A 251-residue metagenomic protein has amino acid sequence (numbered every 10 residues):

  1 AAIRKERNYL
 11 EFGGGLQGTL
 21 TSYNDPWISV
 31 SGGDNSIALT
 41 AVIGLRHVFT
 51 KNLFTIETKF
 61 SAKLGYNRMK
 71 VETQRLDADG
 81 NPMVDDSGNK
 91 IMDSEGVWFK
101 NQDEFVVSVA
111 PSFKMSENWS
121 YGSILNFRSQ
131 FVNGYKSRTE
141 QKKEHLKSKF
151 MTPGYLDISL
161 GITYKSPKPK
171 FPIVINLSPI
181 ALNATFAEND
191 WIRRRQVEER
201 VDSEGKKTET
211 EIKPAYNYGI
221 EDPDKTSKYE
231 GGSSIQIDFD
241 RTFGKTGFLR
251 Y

Functional and structural regions predicted by a protein language model:
K5, V48-N52, S112-S120, P167-K170 (+1 more regions): Outer-membrane beta-barrel channels and translocator barrels
F12-G14, T58, S123, L160 (+2 more regions): Membrane-embedded beta-strand positions of outer-membrane beta-barrel proteins
L16-G18, A41-F49, V107-F113, F127 (+3 more regions): Residues on the lipid-exposed face of transmembrane beta-strands in outer-membrane beta-barrel proteins
L16-N24, K51-L53, A62-R68, L125-N133 (+2 more regions): Transmembrane beta-strands of outer-membrane beta-barrel pores
Y23-S29, M69-V84, G134-Q141, A187-R194: Outer-membrane beta-barrel translocator domains and adjoining extracellular loop/strand segments of Gram-negative
N24-G33, D79-N81, D86-V97, K142-K149 (+1 more regions): Extracellular loop and loop/strand-boundary signature of outer-membrane beta-barrel proteins
G33-A41, F99-F105, T152-I158, S227-S233: Residues that define the transmembrane beta-barrel architecture of outer-membrane proteins
S178, L182-Y251: Outer-membrane beta-barrel transmembrane domain signature
